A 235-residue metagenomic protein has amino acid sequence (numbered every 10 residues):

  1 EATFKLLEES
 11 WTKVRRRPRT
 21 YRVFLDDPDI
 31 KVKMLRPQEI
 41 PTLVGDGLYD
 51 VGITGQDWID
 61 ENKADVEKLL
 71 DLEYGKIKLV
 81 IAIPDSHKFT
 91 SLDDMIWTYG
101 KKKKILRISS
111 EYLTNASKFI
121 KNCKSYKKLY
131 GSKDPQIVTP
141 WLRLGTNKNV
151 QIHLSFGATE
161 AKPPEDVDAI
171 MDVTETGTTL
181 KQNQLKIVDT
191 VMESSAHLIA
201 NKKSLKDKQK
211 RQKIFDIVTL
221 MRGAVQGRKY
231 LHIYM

Functional and structural regions predicted by a protein language model:
E1-M235: Domain-level signature for soluble enzymes in the chorismate/prephenate branch of the shikimate pathway
